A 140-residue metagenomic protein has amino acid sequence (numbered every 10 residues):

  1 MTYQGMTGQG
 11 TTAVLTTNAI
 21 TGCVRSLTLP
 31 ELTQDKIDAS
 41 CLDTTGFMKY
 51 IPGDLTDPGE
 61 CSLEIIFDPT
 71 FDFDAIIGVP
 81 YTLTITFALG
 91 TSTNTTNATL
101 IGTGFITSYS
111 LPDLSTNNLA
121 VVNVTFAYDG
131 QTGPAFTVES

Functional and structural regions predicted by a protein language model:
M1-E64, I101-N123: Solvent-exposed edge beta-strands and adjacent loop segments that serve as assembly or binding interfaces
N18, L32-D35, I66-T70, A88-S92 (+4 more regions): Generic structural motif
L42, T91-T99, P134-E139: Short C-terminal domain-edge/linker segments immediately following a structured domain
Y50-G53, F87-G90, T125-G133: Glycine-rich loops and low-complexity Gly/Arg-rich segments that provide flexible linkers or classic glycine-based
F67-T107: Short, acidic/charged, Gly/Pro-enriched secondary-structure junctions
N118-S140: Protruding loop/beta-arch "assembly-hinge" segments enriched in small, turn-prone residues
